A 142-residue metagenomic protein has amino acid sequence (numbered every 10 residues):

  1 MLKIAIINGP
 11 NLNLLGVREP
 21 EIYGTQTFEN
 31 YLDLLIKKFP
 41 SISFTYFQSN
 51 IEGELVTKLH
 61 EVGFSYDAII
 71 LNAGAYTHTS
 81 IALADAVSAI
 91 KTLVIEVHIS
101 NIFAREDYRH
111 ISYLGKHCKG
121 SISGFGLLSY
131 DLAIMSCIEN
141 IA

Functional and structural regions predicted by a protein language model:
M1-I4: Extreme N-terminal starter segment of soluble prokaryotic enzymes
P10-L12, G74-T77, S100-I102: Short glycine-rich anion-binding loops that position phosphate/pyrophosphate groups of nucleotides and phosphorylated
L14-E29: Glycine- and acidic-residue-enriched helix-capping/strand-helix junction motifs
T45-G53: Short beta->alpha junction loops
Y46, A104-A142: Short, glycine-/small-residue-rich phosphate/pyrophosphate-handling segment
V62-I69: Short acidic/histidine-rich motifs immediately flanking catalytic phosphotransfer sites in two-component signaling
S80-I90: Short Gly/Thr/Asp-enriched flexible loops that form oxyanion-binding sites at enzyme active sites
A89-R105: Short, acidic/small-residue loops that bind anionic groups at enzyme active sites
